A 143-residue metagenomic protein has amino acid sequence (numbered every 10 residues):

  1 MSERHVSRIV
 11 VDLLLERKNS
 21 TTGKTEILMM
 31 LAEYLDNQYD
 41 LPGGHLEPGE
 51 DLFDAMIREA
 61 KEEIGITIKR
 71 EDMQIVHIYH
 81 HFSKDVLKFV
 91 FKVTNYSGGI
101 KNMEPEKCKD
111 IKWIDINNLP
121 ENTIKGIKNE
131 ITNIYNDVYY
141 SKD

Functional and structural regions predicted by a protein language model:
M1-I27, V76-I78: Conserved N-terminal beta-strand and adjoining loop/helix that marks the start of the Nudix/MutT-like hydrolase domain
E3-H5, L31, H81, I100-P105: Short secondary-structure boundary/capping segments
R4, E47-D51, E106-C108, N122: Residues at secondary-structure transition points
R8-I9, R17, I78-I100, K112 (+3 more regions): Active-site-adjacent beta-strand/loop module that shapes the phosphate/pyrophosphate-binding cleft
T22-E62: Conserved Nudix-box catalytic region and its N-terminal flanking loop in Nudix hydrolases and closely related
D36-Y39, E106-D143: Nudix hydrolase/Nudix homology domain
G44, R58-E59, E71, I114-N117: Structural detector for helix-capping/boundary residues
T67-H77: A short coil-to-beta-strand element that immediately follows conserved catalytic motifs
